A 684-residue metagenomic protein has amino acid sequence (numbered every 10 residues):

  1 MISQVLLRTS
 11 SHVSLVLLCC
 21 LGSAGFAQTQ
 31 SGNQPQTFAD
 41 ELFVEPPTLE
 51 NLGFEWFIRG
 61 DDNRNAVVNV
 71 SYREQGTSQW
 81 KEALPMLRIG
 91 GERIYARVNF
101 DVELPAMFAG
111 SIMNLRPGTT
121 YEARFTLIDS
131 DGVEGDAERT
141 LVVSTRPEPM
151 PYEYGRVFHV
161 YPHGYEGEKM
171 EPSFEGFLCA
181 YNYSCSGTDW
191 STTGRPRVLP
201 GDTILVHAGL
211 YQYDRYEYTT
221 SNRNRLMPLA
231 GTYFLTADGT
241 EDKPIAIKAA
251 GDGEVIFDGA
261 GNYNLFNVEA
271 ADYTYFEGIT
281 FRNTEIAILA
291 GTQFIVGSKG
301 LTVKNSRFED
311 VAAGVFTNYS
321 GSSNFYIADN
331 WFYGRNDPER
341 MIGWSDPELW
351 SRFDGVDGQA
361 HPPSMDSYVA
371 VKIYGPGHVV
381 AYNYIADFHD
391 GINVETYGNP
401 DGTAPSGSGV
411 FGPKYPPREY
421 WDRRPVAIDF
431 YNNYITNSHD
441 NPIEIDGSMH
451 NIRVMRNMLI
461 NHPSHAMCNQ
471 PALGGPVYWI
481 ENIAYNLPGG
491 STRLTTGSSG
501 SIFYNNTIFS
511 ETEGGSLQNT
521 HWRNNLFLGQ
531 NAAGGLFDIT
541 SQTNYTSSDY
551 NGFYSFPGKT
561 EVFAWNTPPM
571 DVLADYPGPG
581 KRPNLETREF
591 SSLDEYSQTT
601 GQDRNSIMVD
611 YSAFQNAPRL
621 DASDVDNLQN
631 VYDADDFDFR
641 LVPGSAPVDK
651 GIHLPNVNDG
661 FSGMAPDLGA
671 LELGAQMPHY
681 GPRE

Functional and structural regions predicted by a protein language model:
R59-Y72: Solvent-exposed loop/turn segments flanking beta-strands in beta-repeat/beta-sandwich domains
N69-G118, S130: Recognizes extended acidic, P/S/T-rich segments that occur within or adjacent to Ig-like beta-sandwich modules
I128-E153: Extracellular fibronectin type III
Y152-V157, P162-E166, Q212-T219, R225-L226 (+4 more regions): Right-handed parallel beta-helix/beta-spiral solenoid domain characteristic of secreted/periplasmic
R156-Y213, Y596, D667-A670: Acidic Gly/Asp/Thr-rich repetitive segments characteristic of extracellular carbohydrate-active and adhesion proteins
H207, P244, A250-E254, D272-N283 (+10 more regions): Right-handed parallel beta-helix
N222-M227, W344-A370, L517-G535, T540-E684: Acidic, glycine- and Ser/Thr-rich low-complexity intrinsically disordered tracts in extracellular/secreted proteins
